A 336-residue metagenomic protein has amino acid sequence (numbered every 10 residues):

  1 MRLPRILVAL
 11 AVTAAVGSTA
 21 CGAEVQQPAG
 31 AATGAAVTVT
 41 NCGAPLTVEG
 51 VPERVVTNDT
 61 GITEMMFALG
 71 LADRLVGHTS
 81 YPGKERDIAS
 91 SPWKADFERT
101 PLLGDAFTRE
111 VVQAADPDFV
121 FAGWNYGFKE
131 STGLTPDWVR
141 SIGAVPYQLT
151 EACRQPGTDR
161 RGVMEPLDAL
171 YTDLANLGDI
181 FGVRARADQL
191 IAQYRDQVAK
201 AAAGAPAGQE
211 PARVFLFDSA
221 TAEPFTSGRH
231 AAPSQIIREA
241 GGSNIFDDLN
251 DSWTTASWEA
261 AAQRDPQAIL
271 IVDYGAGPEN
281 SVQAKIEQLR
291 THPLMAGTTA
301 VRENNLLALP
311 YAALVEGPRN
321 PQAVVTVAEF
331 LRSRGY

Functional and structural regions predicted by a protein language model:
R2-M65, N176-F217, S333-Y336: Bacterial Sec-exported substrate-binding components of ABC uptake systems
N41-G43, T100-E110, E130, N250-S257: Short helix-initiation/N-cap motifs at beta->coil->alpha
R54, D59-A115, F119-V120, W124-F128 (+1 more regions): A short, structured surface patch at a secondary-structure boundary
G61-E64, Y81-K84, F119, N125-K129 (+6 more regions): Solvent-exposed loop/turn segments at secondary-structure junctions within structured extracellular/periplasmic domains
K84-E85, Y126-L134, A144-N176, Q209-A232: Extracytoplasmic ligand-binding site segments that recognize negatively charged/polar headgroups
T108-F119, L134-D137, I142, A256-D265: Short helices/loops that flank or line small-molecule/ion binding pockets
M164-D173, D248-L249, L270-Y336: Structured C-terminal subdomain patch of bacterial secreted/periplasmic proteins
T226-W253: Alpha-helical, coiled-coil/dimerization segments enriched in small aliphatic residues
